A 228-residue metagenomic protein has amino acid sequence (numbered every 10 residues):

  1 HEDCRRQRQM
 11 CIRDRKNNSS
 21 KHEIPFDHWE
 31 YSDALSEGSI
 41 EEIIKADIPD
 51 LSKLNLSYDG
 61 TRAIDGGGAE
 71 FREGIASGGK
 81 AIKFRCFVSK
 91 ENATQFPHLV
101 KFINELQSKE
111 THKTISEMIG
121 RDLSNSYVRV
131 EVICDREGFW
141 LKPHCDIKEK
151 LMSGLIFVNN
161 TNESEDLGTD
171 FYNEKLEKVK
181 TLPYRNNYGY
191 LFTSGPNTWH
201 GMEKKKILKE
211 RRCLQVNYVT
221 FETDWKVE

Functional and structural regions predicted by a protein language model:
H1-I12: Single conserved hydrophobic/aromatic residue that forms the stacking wall/gate of nucleotide- or nucleobase-binding
Q7, E30, S153, C213: Amphipathic alpha-helical recognition patches that constitute DNA-binding helices
N18-M118: Non-heme Fe(II)/2-oxoglutarate
S57-T61, R129-C134: Short linear loop/turn motifs
N104, D122-S124, P143-I147: Short, conserved, surface-exposed binding loops centered on an aromatic residue
R121-E131: A short coil-to-beta-strand element that immediately follows conserved catalytic motifs
I133, G138-F139, P143-L151, V158-E228: Catalytic core of Fe(II)/2-oxoglutarate
